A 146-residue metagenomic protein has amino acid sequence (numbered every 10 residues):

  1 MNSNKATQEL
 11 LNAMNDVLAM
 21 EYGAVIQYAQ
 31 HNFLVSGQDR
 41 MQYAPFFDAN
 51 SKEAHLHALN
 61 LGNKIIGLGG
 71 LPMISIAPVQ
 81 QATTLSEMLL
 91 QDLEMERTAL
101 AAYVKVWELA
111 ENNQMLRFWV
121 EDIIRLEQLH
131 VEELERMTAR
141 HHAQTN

Functional and structural regions predicted by a protein language model:
M1-N146: Iron-associated oxidoreductase/ferritin-like identity signal
